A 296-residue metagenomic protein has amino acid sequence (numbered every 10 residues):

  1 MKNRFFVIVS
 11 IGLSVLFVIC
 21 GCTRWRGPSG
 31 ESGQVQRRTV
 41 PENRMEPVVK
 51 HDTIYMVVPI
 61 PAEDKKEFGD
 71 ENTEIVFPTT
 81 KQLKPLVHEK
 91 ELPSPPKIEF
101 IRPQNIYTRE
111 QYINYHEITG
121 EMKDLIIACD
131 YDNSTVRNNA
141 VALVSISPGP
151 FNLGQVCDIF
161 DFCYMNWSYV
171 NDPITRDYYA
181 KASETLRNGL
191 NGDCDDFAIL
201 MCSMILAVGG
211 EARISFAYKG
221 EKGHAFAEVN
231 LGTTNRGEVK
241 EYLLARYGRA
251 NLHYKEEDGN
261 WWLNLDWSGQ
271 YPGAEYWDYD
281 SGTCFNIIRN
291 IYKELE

Functional and structural regions predicted by a protein language model:
K2-V9: Bacterial N-terminal signal peptides that target proteins for export
S14-V18, I205: Hydrophobic core
C20-C22: N-terminal Sec signal peptide cleavage junction
P28-G33, R37, E46-V48, M56-N138 (+3 more regions): Linear, non-domain "peripheral" regions
E110-G192, E296: Secondary-structure boundary elements
Y178, D196-I291, E296: Hydrophobic/aromatic-rich core segments of domains that either
